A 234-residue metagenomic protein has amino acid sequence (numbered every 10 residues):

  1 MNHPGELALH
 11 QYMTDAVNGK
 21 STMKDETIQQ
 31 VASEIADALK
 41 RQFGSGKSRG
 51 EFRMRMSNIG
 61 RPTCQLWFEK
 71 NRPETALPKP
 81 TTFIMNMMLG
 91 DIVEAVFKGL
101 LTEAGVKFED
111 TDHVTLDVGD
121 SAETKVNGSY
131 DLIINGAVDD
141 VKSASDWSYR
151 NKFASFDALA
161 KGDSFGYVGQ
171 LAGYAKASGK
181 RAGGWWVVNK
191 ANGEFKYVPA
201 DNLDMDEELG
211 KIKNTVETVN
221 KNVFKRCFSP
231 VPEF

Functional and structural regions predicted by a protein language model:
M1-V138, S143-K161: Metal-dependent nuclease catalytic cores that hydrolyze phosphodiester bonds in DNA/RNA, characterized by
M23-T27, K161-D163, G173-F234: Metal-dependent nuclease catalytic regions and adjoining charged, substrate-binding loops involved in nucleic-acid end
L66-F68, F97, L101, L171 (+2 more regions): Generic hydrophobic secondary-structure signal
